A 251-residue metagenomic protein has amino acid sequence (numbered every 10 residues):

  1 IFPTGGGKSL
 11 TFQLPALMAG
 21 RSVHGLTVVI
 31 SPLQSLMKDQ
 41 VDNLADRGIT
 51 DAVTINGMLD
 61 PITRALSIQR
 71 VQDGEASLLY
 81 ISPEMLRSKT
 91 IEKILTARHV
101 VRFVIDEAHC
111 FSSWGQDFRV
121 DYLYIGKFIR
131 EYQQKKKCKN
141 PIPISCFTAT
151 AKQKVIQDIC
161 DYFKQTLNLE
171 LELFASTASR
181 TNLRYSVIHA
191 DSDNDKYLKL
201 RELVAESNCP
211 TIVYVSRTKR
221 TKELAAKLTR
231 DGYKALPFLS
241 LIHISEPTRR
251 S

Functional and structural regions predicted by a protein language model:
I1-F2, I30: Residues at the beta-strand->loop junction immediately N-terminal to the Walker
P3-S9, L17-G20, K38-S245, R249: Helicase motor core with emphasis on the C-terminal RecA-like subdomain
H24: Acidic/His- and Gly-rich active-site-bordering loop/insert found across diverse amide/peptide-bond hydrolases
P32-Q34: Conserved AMP-binding
